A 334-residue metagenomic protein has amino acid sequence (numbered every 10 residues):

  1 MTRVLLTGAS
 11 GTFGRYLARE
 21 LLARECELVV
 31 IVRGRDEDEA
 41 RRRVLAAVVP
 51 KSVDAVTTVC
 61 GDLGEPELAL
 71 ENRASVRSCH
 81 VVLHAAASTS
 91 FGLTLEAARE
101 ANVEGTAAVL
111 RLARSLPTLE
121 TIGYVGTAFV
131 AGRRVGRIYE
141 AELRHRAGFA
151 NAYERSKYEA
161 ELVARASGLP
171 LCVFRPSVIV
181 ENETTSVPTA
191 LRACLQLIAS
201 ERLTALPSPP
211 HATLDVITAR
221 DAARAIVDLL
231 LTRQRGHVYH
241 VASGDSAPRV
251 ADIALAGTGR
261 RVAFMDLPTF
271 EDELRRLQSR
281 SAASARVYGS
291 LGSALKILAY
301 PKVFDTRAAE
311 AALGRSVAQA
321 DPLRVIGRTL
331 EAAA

Functional and structural regions predicted by a protein language model:
T2-R24: N-terminal Rossmann NAD(P)H-binding glycine-rich loop of SDR-like oxidoreductase domains
R3, F304-A334: Amphipathic terminal alpha-helices
V29-V53: Glycine-rich phosphate-binding loop and adjoining beta1-alpha1-beta2 segment of Rossmann-like nucleotide-binding folds
S52, V56-E104: NAD(P)H-binding glycine-rich loop region in Rossmannoid oxidoreductase-like domains and their noncatalytic homologs
V81-A85, G92, E96, E100 (+2 more regions): Conserved Rossmann-fold NAD(P)-dependent oxidoreductase catalytic core, especially the SDR/UDP-sugar
G136-R137, S167-L214, A219, D228: NAD(P)-dependent short-chain dehydrogenase/reductase
L206, F270-V317: A hydrophobic C-terminal alpha-helical subdomain
D228-G292: Mid/C-terminal beta-alpha module of Rossmann-like enzyme folds, strongest in SDR-family dehydrogenases/epimerases
